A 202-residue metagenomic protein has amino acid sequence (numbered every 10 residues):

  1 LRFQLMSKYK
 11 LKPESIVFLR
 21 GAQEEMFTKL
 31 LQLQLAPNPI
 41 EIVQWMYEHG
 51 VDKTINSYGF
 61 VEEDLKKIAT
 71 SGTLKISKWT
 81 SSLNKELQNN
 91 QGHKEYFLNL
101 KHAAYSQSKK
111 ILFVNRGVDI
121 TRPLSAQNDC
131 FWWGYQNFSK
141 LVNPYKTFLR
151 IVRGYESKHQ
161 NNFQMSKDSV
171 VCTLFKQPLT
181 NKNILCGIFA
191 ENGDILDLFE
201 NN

Functional and structural regions predicted by a protein language model:
L1-N99: Active-site neighborhood of divalent metal-dependent phosphoester bond hydrolases
T28, L124, D197: Short acidic, gly/pro-rich beta-turn/loop elements at beta-sheet edges and active-site/ligand-binding grooves
I55, F60-V171, K176-L179, N192: Acidic, His/Gly-enriched loop-helix segments that form or flank divalent-metal centers in metallo-dependent hydrolases
G187-F189, G193-D197: C-terminal structured subdomain/cap of oxidoreductase catalytic cores
L198-N202: Short, solvent-exposed aromatic-acidic interface loops
